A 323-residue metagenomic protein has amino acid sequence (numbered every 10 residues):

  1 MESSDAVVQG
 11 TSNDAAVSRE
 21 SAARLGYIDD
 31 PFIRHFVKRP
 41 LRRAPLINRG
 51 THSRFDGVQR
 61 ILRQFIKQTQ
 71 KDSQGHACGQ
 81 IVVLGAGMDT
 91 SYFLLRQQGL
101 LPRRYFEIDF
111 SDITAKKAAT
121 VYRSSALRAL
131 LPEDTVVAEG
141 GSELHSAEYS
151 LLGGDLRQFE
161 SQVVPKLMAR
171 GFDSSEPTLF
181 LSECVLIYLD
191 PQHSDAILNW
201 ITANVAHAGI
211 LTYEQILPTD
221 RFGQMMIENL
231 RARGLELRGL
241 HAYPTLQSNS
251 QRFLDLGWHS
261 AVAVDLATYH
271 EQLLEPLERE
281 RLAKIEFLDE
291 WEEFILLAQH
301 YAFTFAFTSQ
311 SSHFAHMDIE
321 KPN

Functional and structural regions predicted by a protein language model:
M1-L152, F159-S161, P165-K166, R170 (+3 more regions): Rossmann-like AdoMet
R54, K117, H193-I197, E214-Q215 (+2 more regions): Alpha-helical interaction elements in eukaryotic regulators
G85, F180-I187: Short catalytic micro-motifs in class I SAM-dependent methyltransferases
T90, R96, L100-L101, Q192 (+2 more regions): Classical protein tyrosine phosphatase
G154-K166, Y188-A206: A short, conserved alpha-helix within the catalytic core of class I
D155-Q158, I216-Q224: Short, conserved secondary-structure transition motifs
T178-S182, D195-D220: Conserved beta-strand signature within the Rossmann-like core of class I S-adenosyl-L-methionine
R221-N323: Rossmann-like AdoMet/SAM-dependent catalytic core
